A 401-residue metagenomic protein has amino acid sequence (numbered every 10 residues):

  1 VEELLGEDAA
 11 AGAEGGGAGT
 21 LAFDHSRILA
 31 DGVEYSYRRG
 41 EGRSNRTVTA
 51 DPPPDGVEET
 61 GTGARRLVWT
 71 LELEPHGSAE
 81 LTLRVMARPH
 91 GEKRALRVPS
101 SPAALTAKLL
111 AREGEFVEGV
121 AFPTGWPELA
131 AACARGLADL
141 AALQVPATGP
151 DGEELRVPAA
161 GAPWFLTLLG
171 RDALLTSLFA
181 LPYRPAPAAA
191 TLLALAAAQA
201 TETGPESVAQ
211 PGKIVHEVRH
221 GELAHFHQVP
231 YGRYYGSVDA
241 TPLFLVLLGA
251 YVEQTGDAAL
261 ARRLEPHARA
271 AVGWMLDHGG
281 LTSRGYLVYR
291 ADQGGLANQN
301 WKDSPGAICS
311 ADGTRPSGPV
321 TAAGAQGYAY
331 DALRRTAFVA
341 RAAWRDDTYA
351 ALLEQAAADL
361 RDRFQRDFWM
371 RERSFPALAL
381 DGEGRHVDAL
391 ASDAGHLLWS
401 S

Functional and structural regions predicted by a protein language model:
V1-T167, A258-L260, R269-D277, A340-L352 (+2 more regions): Acidic/polar, glycine-enriched structural segments that form the non-catalytic walls/loops of the carbohydrate-binding
R66, V117-P123, V157-P163, R171-L178 (+2 more regions): Glycine- and acidic
L67-P75, Y235, P316, V320-T321: Exposed beta-sheet edge/beta-hairpin loop segments within beta-rich domains
T70, S78-T82, L175, P187 (+2 more regions): Beta-sheet entry/capping signal
A132-L143, F179-P182, A190-A198, L247-Y251 (+6 more regions): Generic, well-ordered alpha-helical scaffold segments in large soluble proteins
Q144-P163, T201-Q228, D277-T314, R366-G382: Glycine- and aromatic-rich loop/turn segments at beta-sheet edges
L166-G295, A323-Q326, Y330, V387 (+1 more regions): Aromatic-rich carbohydrate-recognition surfaces in CAZymes
E206-V208, V272-Q293, P319-A322, G327-S401: Catalytic cores of carbohydrate-active enzymes
